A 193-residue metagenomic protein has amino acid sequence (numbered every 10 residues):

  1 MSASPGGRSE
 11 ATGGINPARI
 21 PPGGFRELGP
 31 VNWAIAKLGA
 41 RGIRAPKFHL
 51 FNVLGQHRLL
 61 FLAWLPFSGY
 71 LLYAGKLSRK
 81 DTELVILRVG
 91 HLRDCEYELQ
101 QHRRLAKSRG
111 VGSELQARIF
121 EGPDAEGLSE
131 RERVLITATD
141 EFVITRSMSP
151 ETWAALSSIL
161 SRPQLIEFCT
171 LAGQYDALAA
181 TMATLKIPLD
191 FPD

Functional and structural regions predicted by a protein language model:
M1-D81, K107: Secretory/endomembrane lumenal or extracellular ectodomains immediately following the signal peptide
G39-I43, D81-L84, F120-E121, E126-V134 (+2 more regions): Membrane-interacting alpha-helical segments
R41-G42, L59-W64, D94-L99, R133-V134 (+1 more regions): Short acidic alpha-helix initiation/capping motifs at coil-to-helix transition points, especially at protein N-termini
F51-L54, W64, S68-L71, L84-G90 (+3 more regions): Short alpha-helical scaffolding segments that buttress acidic/His motifs in well-ordered protein cores
L62, E83, V89-R109, S113: Conserved alpha-helical segments that form or flank metal/cofactor-binding pockets of metalloenzymes
L77-S78, G110-E114, S149, S161-R162: Helix N-cap / loop-to-helix initiation motif
E121, S129-C169: Acidic/histidine-rich alpha-helical segments that form the ligand environment of transition-metal centers
A155-S157, Q164, G173, A177 (+1 more regions): Acidic, carboxylate-rich catalytic segments that either coordinate divalent cations
